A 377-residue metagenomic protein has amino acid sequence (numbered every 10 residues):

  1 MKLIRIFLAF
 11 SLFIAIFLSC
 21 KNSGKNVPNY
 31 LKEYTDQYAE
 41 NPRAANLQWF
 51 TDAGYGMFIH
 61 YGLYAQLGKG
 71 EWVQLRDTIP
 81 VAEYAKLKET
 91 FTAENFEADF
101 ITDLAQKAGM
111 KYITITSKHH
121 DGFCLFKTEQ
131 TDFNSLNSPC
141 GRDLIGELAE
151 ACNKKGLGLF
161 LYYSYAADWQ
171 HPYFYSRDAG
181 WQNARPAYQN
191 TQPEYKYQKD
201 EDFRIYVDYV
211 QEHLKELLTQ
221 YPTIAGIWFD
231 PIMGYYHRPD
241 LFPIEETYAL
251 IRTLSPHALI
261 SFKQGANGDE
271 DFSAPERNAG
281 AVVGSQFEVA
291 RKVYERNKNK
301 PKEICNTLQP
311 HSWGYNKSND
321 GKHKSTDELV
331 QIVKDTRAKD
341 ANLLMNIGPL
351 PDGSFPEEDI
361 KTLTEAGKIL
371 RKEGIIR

Functional and structural regions predicted by a protein language model:
M1-V27: Bacterial Sec-dependent N-terminal signal peptides
G24-R377: Mature catalytic domains of secreted/periplasmic carbohydrate-active enzymes
